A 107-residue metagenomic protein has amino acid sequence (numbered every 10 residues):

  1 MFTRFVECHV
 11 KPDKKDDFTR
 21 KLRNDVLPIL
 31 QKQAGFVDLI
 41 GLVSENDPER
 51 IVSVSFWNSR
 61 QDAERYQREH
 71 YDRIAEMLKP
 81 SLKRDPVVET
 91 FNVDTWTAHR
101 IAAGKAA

Functional and structural regions predicted by a protein language model:
M1-F2, F18, A34-G35: Short, flexible segments with low predicted structural confidence
F2, I40-E49, E76-A107: Glycine-rich beta-strand-turn "strand-cap" elements at beta-sheet edges
F2-H9, D38-Q67: Short, well-ordered beta-strand segments in beta-rich or mixed alpha/beta enzyme and ligand-binding folds
K11-D13, R60, V93-W96: Generic structural motif
D13-T19, E64-R65: Short, conserved charged micro-motifs
R23, Y71, A103-A107: Short intrinsically disordered coil segments
N24-V37, F56-T90: An amphipathic, aromatic/His-enriched active-site/gating alpha helix that lines ligand/cofactor pockets
